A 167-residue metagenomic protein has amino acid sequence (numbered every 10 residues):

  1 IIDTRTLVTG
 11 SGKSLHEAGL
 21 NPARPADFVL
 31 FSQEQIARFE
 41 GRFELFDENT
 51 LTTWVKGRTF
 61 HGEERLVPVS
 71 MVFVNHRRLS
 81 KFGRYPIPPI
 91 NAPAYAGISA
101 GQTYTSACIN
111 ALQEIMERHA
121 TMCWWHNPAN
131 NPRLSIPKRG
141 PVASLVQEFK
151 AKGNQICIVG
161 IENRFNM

Functional and structural regions predicted by a protein language model:
I1-M167: Helix-coil modules at protein/domain termini and other flexible surface or pore-lining loops, especially C-terminal
